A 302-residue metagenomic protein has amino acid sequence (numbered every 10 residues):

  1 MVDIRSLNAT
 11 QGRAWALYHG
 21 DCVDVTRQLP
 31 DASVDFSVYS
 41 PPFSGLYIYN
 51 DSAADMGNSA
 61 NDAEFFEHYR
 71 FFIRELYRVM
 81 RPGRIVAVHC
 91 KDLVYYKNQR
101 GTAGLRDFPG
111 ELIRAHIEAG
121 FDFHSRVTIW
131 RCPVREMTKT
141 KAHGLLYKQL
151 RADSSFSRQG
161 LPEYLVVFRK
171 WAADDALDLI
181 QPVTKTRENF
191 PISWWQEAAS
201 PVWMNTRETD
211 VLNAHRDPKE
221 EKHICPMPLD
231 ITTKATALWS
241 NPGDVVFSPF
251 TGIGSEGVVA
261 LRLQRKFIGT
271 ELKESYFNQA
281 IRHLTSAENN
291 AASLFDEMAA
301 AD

Functional and structural regions predicted by a protein language model:
M1-Q279, T285, D302: Core catalytic lobe of class I
T285-D302: Conserved phosphoryl-transfer catalytic core
